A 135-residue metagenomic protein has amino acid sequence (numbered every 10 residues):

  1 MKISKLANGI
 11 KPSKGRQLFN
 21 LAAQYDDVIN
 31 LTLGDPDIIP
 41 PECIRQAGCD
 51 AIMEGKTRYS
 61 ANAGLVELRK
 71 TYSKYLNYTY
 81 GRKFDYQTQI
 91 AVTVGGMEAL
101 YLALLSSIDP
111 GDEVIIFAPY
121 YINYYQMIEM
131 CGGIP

Functional and structural regions predicted by a protein language model:
M1-S4: Extreme N-terminal starter segment of soluble prokaryotic enzymes
N8-G95, L102: N-terminal small-domain helix-loop-helix segment of the aminotransferase-like
G64, V92-G96, D112, I116-Y120: Short, well-structured alpha-helical patches and their helix-loop capping segments that border functional surfaces
A99-L100, Y124: Short, hydrophobic alpha-helical packing/hinge segments within bilobed ligand-binding/sensory domains
L105-P135: PLP-dependent aminotransferase-like
